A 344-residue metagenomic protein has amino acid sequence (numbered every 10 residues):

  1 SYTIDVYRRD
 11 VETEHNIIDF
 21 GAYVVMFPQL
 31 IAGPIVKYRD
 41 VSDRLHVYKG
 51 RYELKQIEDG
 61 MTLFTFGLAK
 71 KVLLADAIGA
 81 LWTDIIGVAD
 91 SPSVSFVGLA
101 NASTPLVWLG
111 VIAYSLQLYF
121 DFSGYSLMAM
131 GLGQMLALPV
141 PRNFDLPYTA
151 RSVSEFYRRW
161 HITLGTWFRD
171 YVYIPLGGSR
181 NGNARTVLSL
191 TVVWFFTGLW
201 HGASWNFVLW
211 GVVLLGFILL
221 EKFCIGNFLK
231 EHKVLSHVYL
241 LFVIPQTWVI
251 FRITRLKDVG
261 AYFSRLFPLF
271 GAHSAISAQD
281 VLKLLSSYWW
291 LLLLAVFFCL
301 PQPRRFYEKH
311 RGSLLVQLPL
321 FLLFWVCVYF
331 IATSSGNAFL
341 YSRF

Functional and structural regions predicted by a protein language model:
S1-R343: Membrane-embedded transmembrane alpha-helical bundles that form the catalytic cores of multi-pass lipid-modifying
